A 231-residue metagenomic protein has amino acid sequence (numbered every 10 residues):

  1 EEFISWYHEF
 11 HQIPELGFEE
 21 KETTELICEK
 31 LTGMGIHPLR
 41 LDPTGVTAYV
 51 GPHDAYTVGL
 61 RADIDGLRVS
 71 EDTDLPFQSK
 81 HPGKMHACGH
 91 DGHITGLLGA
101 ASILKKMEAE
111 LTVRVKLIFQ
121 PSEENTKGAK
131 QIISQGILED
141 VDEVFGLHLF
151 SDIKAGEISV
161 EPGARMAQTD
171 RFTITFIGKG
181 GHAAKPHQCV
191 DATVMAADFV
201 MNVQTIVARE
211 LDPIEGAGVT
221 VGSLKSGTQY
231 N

Functional and structural regions predicted by a protein language model:
E1-H86, D91, T95, G99-L111: Acidic/His- and Gly-rich active-site-bordering loop/insert found across diverse amide/peptide-bond hydrolases
L67, L75-M85, G92, A109-Y230: Histidine/acidic-residue-rich, glycine-tolerant segments that coordinate divalent metal ions
